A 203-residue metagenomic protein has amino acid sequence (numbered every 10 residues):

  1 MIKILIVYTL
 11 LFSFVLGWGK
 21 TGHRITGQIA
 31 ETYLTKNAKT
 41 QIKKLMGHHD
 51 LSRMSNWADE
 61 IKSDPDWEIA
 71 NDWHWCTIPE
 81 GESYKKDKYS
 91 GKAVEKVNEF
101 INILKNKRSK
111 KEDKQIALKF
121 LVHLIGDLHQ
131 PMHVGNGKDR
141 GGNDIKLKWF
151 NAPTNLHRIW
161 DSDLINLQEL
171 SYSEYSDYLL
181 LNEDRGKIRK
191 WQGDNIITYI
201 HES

Functional and structural regions predicted by a protein language model:
M1, G17-W18: Absolute protein N-terminus
I2, L128-H129: Residue-level micro-sites within transmembrane alpha helices that shape and flank functional polar/acidic positions
I2-S13: Sec-dependent N-terminal signal peptides
W18-L124, P131-S203: N-terminal, motif-rich segments that launch catalysis or mediate targeting to/interaction with membranes, typified by
